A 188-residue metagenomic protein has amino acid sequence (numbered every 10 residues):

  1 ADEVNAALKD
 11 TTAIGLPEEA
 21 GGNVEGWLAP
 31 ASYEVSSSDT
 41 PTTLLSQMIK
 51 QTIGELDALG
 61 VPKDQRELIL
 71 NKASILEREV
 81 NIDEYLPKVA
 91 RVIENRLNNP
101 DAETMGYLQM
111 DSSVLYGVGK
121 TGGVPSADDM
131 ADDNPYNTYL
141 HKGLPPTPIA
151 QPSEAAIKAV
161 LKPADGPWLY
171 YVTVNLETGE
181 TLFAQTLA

Functional and structural regions predicted by a protein language model:
N5-L187: Bacterial extracytoplasmic/cell-wall-associated proteins, especially those involved in peptidoglycan
